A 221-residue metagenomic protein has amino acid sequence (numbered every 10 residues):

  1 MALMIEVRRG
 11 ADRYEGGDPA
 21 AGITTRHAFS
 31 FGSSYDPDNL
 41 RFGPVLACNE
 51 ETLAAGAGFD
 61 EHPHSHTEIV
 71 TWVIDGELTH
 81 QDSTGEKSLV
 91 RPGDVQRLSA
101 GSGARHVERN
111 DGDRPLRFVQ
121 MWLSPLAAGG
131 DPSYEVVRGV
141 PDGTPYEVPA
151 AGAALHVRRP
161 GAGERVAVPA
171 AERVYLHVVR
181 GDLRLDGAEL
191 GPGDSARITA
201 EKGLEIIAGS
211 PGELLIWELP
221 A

Functional and structural regions predicted by a protein language model:
M1-A55, F59-D60, K87-P92, R105-G152: A short, N-terminal "cap"/entry segment at the start of jelly-roll beta-barrel domains of the cupin/DSBH fold
C48-N49, V73, S99, W122 (+1 more regions): Short beta-strand segments
E50, I69, V95-R97, F118-Q120 (+6 more regions): Conserved hydrophobic/aromatic beta-strand scaffold that supports enzyme active sites
A57-H64, Q81-D82, V107-N110, R165-A170 (+2 more regions): Short histidine-centered beta-strand/loop micro-motifs that create catalytic or ligand/metal-coordination sites
S65-T84, P92-D94, P169-D186, P192: Glycine- and acidic-residue-biased ligand/ion/polar-headgroup-sensing regions
T84-S99, G139-P141, R165, R184-A208: Short acidic-glycine-tyrosine-enriched beta hairpin
G85, A100-G129, T199-A221: Ligand-binding loop in jelly-roll beta-barrel domains
E147-E164: Edge strands and adjacent loops of beta-rich recognition modules
